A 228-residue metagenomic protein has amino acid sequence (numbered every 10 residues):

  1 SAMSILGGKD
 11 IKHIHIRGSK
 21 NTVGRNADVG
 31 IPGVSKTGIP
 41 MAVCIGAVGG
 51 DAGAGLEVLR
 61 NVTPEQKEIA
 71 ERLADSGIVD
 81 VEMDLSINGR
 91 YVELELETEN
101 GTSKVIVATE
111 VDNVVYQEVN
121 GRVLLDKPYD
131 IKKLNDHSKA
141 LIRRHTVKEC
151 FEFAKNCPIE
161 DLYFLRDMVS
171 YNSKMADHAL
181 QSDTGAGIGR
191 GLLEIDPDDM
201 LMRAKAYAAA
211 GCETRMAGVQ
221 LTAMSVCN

Functional and structural regions predicted by a protein language model:
S1, G38-A42, T222: Catalytic-loop motifs flanking and including active-site residues across diverse enzymes
S1-K9, V226-N228: Alpha-helical support elements that line or immediately flank enzyme active sites and cofactor-binding pockets
I5-L6, G55-L73: Alpha/propeptide regions of enzymes that mature by internal proteolysis
G8-I14, D51-G53, G101: Short coil/turn connectors at secondary-structure junctions
I11-K20, E57-N61: Beta-strand segments within the central parallel beta-sheet cores of soluble alpha/beta enzyme folds
H15-D51, A70-V79: A structural-propensity feature for long, helix-poor, extended segments
V23-V34, A208-L221, C227: A short glycine/serine-rich beta->alpha loop
D75-A223: Signature of multi-pass transmembrane helix bundles
